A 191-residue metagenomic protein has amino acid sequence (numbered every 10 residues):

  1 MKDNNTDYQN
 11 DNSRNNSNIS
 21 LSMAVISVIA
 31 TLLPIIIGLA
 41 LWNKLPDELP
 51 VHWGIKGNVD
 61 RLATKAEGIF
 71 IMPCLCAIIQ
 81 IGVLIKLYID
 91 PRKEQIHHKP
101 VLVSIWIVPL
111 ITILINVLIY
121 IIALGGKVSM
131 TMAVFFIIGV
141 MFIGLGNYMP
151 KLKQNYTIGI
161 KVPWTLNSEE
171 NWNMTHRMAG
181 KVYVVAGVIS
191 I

Functional and structural regions predicted by a protein language model:
M1-S17: Short, Lys/Arg-rich, polar N-terminal cytosolic tail immediately upstream of the first transmembrane signal-anchor
M23-V28, G68-L75, V101-L110, M174-V184: Select subsegments of transmembrane alpha-helices in polytopic membrane proteins, especially boundary-proximal
S27-V28, R61-C76, V128-L145: Alpha-helical transmembrane segments
T31, Q154-I191: Terminal transmembrane helical module of multi-pass membrane proteins
G38-F70, I158-N167: Active-site and channel-lining beta-strand-loop segments that bind or position nucleotide-derived/phosphorylated
A40-L45, A77-I89, G144-I160: Membrane-water interface of transmembrane alpha-helices
L84-M132: Ordered, amphipathic secondary-structure segments that act as subunit-interaction surfaces in large macromolecular
